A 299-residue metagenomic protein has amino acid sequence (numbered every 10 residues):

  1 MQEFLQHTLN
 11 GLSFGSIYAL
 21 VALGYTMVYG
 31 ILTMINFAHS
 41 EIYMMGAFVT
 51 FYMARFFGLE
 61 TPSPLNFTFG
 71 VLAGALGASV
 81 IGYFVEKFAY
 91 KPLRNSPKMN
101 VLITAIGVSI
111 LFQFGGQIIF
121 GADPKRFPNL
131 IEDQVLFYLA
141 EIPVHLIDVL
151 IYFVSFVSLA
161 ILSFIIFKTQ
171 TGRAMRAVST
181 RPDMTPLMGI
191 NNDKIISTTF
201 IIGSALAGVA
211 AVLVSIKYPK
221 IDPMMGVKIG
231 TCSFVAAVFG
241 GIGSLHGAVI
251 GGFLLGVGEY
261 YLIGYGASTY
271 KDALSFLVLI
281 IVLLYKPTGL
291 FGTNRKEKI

Functional and structural regions predicted by a protein language model:
M1-V21, V49, L59-F69, S96-N100 (+3 more regions): Membrane-interfacial amphipathic/re-entrant helices at transmembrane-helix boundaries
Q2-I17, I165-I166, Q170, I196-A237 (+1 more regions): Inter-helical junctions in multi-pass inner-membrane proteins, predominant in energy-converting antiporter-like
F4-M53, F84-V85, Y90-S96, N100 (+1 more regions): Single transmembrane alpha-helix segments in multi-pass membrane proteins
F14, P143-I221, L245-I250: Helix-loop-helix "hairpin" substructures at the membrane interface of multi-pass membrane proteins
L20, Y25, L76-V80, C232-L255 (+2 more regions): Hydrophobic alpha-helical transmembrane segments of polytopic membrane proteins
V49-G58, L255-Y265: Interfacial segments of multi-pass membrane proteins
T61-V108, G115, I250-L255, K286-P287: Alpha-helical transmembrane segments within multi-pass membrane transporters and channels
P92-L93, K98-K168, I195-T198, P219 (+5 more regions): Transmembrane helix-bundle core of multi-pass membrane transporters and related energy-transducing complexes
